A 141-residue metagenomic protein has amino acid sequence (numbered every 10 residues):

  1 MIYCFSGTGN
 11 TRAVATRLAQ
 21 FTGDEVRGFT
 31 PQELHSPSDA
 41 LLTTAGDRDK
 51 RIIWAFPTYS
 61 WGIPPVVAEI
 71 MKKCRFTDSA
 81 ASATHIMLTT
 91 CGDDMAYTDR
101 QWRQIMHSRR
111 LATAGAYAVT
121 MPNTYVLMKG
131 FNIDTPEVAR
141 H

Functional and structural regions predicted by a protein language model:
M1-E33, T43-H141: FMN-binding flavodoxin-like domain, especially the glycine-rich phosphate-binding loop
H35-D39: Feature detects long, helix-prone N-terminal segments enriched in hydrophobes
